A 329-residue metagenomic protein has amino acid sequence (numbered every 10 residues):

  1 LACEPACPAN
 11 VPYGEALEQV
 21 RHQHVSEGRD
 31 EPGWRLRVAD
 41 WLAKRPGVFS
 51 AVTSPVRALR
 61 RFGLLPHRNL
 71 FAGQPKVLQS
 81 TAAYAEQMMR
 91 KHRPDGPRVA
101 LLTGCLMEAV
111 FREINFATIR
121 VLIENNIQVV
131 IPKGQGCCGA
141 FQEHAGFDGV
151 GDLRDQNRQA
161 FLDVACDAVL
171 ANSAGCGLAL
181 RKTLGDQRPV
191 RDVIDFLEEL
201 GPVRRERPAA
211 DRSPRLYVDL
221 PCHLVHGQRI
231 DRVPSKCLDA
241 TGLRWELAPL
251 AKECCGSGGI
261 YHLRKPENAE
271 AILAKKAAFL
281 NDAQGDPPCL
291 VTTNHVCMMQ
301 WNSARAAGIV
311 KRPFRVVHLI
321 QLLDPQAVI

Functional and structural regions predicted by a protein language model:
A2-A6: C-type cytochrome heme c attachment motif
V11-I329: Iron-sulfur cluster-binding electron-transfer modules in prokaryotic oxidoreductases
